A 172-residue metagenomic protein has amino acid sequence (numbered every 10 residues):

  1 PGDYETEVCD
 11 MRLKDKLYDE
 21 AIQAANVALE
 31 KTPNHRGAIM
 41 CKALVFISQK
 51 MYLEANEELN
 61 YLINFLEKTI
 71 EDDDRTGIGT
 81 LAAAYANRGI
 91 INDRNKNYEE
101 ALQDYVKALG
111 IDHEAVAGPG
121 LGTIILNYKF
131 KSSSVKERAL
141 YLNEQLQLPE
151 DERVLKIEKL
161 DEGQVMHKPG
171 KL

Functional and structural regions predicted by a protein language model:
P1-L172: Alpha-helical tetratricopeptide repeat
